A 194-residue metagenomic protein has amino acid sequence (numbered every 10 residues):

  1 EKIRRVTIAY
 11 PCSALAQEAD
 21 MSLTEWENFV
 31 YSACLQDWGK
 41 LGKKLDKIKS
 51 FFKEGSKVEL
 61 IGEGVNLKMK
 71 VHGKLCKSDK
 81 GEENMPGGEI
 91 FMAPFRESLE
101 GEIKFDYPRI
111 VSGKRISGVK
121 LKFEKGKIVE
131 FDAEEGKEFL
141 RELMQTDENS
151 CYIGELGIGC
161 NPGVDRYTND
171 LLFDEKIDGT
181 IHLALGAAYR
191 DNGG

Functional and structural regions predicted by a protein language model:
E1, F51-F52, F95-E97, S112-G113 (+2 more regions): Solvent-exposed alpha-helices and their adjacent loops that cap or buttress functional pockets in soluble metabolic
E1-E100: Active-site bordering "gate/hinge" segments that shape substrate access to catalytic or cofactor-binding pockets
T24-F29, S78-K80, G87-I90, L121-K125 (+2 more regions): Short, low-complexity, polar/charged sequence segments that are solvent-exposed and flexible
C34, G42-K44, P86-G87, I103-Y107 (+3 more regions): Short secondary-structure boundary micro-motifs
K40, K44-I48, L99, R115 (+5 more regions): General structural feature for long, well-ordered alpha-helical segments within catalytic domains of soluble enzymes
K57-L60, V65-K74, A93, E97-L140 (+1 more regions): Metallocofactor- and cofactor-centric catalytic cores in central/energy metabolism, strongly enriched
E130-G193: Dual-mode signal for accessory low-complexity, basic/Gly-rich regions
